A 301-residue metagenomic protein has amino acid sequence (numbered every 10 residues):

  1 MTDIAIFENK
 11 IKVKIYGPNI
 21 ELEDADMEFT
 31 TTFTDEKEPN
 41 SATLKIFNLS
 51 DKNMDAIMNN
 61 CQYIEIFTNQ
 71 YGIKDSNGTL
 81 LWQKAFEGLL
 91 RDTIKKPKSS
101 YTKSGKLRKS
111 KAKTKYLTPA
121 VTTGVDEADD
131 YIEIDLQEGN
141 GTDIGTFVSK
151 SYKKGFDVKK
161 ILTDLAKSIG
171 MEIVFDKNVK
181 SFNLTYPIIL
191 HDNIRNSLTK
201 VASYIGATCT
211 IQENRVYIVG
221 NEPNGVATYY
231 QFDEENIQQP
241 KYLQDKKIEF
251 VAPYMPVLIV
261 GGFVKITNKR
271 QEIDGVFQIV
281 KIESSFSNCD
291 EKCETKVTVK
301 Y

Functional and structural regions predicted by a protein language model:
M1-Q137, K247, Q278, I282 (+1 more regions): Assembly/oligomerization scaffold segments
T2, L80-L81, A112, D129-D143 (+2 more regions): Short beta-strand-centered interaction patches in the first periplasmic/extracellular domains of large envelope
F29-I57, I218-Y301: An acidic/polar, Gly/Ser/Thr-rich interaction patch typically located in mid-to-C-terminal regions of proteins
N53-T68, G145-K153, G262-I266: Extended Gly/Ser/Thr-rich low-complexity repeat segments, especially those forming or decorating extracellular
F67-Q70, F156-A166: Short, cationic low-complexity segments
K113-T114, T118, S149, K153-F156: A contiguous catalytic/ligand-binding core that recognizes phosphate-bearing ligands
K159-T163, R195-T199, L258, G262: Extracytoplasmic/secreted envelope proteins and their assembly/folding machinery, especially bacterial periplasmic
